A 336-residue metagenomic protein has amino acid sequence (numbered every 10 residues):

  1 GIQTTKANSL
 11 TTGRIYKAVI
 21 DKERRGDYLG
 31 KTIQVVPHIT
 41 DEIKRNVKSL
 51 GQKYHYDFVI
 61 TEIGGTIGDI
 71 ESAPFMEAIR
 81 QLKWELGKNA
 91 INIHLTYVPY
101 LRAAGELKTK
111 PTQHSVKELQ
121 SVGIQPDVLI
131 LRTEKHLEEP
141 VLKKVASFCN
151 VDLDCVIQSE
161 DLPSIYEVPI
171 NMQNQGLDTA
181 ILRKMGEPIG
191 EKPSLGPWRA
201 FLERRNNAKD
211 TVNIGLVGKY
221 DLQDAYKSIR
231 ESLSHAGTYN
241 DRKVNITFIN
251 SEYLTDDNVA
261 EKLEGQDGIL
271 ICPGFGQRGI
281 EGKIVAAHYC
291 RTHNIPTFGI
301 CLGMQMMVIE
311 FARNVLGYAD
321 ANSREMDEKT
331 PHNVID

Functional and structural regions predicted by a protein language model:
G1-N245, S251-G268, F275-G276, G282-Y289 (+1 more regions): Flexible phosphate-sensing "switch/lid" loops adjacent to ATP/NTP-binding sites across phosphate-transfer
K262, G268-D336: Cysteine-nucleophile active-site neighborhood
